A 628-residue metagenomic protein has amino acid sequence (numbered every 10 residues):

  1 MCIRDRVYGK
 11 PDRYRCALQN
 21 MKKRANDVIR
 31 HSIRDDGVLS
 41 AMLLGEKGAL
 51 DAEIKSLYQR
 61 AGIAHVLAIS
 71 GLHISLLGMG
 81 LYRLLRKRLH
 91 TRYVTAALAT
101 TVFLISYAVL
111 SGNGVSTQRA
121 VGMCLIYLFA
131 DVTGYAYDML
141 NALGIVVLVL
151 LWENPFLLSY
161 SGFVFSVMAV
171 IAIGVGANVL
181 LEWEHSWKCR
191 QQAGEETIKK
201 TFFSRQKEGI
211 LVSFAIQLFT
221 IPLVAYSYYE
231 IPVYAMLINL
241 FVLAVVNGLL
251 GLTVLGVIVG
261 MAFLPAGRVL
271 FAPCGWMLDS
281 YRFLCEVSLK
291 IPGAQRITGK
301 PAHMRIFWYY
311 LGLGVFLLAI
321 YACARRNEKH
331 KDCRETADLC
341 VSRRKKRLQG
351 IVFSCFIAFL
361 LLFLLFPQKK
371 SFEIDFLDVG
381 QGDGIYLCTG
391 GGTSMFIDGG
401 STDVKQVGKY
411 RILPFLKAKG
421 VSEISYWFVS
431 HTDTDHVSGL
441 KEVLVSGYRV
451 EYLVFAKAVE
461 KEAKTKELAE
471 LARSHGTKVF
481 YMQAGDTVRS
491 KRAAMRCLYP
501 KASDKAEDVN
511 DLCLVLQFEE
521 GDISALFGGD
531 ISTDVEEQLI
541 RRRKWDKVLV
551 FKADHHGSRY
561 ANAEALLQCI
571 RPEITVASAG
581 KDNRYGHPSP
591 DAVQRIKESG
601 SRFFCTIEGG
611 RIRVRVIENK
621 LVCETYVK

Functional and structural regions predicted by a protein language model:
M1-I3: Short, small-residue-biased leader/transition segments that mark boundaries at the very start of proteins
D5-M123, L128-F129, L218, D375-L377 (+5 more regions): Aromatic-rich juxtamembrane segments at the membrane interface
R6-G9, R13, S186-F203, I258-K628: Non-globular, low-confidence helical/coil segments that flank catalytic cores
K10, Y14-S32, V38, E46 (+15 more regions): Hydrophobic alpha-helical segments of integral membrane proteins, encompassing both true transmembrane helices
I54-A235, P301-Q368, E564, I570-P572 (+1 more regions): Hydrophobic alpha-helical transmembrane segments in multi-pass membrane proteins
L104, Q217, L250-T253, R282: Helical transmembrane-bundle signal
